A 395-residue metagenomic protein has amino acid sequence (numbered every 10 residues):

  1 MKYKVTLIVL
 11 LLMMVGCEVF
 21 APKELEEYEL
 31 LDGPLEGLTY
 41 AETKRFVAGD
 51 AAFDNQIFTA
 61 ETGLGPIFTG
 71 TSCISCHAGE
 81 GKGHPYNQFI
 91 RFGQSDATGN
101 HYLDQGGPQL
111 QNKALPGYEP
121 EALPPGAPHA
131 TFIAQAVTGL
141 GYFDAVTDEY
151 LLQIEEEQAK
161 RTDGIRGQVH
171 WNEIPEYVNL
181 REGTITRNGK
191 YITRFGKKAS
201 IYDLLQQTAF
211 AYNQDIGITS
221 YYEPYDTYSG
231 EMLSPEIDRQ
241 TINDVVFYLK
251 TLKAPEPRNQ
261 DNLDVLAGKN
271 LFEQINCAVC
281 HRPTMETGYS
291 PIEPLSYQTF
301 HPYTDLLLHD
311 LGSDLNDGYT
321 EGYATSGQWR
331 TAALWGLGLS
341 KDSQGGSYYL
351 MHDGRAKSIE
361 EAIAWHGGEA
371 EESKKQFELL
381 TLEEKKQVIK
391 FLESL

Functional and structural regions predicted by a protein language model:
V5-M14: Sec-dependent N-terminal signal peptides
C17-L395: Periplasmic c-type cytochrome electron-transfer domains
